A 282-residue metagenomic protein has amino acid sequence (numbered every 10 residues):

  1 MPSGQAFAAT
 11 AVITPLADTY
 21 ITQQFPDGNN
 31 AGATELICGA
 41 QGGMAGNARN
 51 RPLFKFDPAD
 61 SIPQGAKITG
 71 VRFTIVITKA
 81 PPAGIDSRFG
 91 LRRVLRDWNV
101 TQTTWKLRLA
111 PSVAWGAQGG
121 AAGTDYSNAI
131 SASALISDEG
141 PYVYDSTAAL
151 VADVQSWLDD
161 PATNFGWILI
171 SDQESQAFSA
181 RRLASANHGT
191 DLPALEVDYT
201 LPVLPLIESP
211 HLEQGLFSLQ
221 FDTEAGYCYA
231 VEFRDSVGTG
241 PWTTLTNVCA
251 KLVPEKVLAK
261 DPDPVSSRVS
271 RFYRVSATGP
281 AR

Functional and structural regions predicted by a protein language model:
M1-A9, A281-R282: Sec-dependent, cleavable N-terminal signal peptides
F7-S61, D172-E174, A186-L192, D198-T200: Flexible, small-residue-rich N-terminal segments that precede or flank a structured functional core
V12-A17, A80-S156, T163: Beta-strand-rich interaction/scaffold domains
F56, K67-A80, L195: A short beta-strand element within beta-rich, extracytoplasmic domains of secreted/secretory-pathway proteins
A59-I62, T78-P82, L95-V100, V151 (+5 more regions): Acidic glycine-/aspartate-rich tracts in secreted/extracellular proteins
D86-G90, L192, G226-A230: Exposed beta-strand and adjacent loop surfaces of beta-rich binding modules that mediate intermolecular recognition
L150-G189, Y199: Ser/Thr/Pro-rich, low-complexity mucin-like regions that serve as glycosylated stalks/linkers or repetitive adhesive
L201-R282: Short, composition-biased motifs enriched in small/polar/acidic residues
